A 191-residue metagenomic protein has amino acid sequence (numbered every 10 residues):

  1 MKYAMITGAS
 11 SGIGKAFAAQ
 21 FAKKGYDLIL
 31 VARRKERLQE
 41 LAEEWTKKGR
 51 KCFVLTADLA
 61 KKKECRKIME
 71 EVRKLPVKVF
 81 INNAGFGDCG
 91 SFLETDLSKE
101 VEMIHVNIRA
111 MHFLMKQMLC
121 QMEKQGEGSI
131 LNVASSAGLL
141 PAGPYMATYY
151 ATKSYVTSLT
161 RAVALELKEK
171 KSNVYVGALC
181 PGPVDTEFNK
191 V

Functional and structural regions predicted by a protein language model:
S10-S11: Conserved glycine-rich cofactor-binding loop
K24-L41: Conserved glycine-rich Rossmann-like NAD(P)H-binding loop of the short-chain dehydrogenase/reductase
N83-D88: Conserved NAD(P)H cofactor-binding loop of Rossmann-fold oxidoreductase domains
S91-L93, K99-I104: Substrate-binding pocket helix/loop in short-chain dehydrogenase/reductase
M115, T152: Active-site helix of classical SDR
S135: Residue(s) in the substrate-gating loop at a strand-loop-helix junction that position the organic substrate next
L165-V191: SDR active-site lid
